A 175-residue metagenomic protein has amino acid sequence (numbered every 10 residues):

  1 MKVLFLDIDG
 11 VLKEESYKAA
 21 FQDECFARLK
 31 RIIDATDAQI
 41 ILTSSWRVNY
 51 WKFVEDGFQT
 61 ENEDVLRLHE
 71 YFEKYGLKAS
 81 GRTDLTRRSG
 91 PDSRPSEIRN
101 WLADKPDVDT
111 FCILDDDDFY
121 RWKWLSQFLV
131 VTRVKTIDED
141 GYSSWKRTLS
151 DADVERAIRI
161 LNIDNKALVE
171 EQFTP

Functional and structural regions predicted by a protein language model:
M1-V3, D109-T110: Hydrophobic/aromatic side chains embedded in well-ordered alpha-helices
K2-P91: Alpha-helical substrate-recognition element adjacent to the catalytic core
L66-P175: C-terminal cap/substrate-recognition subdomain and adjoining C-terminal extension of metal-dependent phosphatase-like
